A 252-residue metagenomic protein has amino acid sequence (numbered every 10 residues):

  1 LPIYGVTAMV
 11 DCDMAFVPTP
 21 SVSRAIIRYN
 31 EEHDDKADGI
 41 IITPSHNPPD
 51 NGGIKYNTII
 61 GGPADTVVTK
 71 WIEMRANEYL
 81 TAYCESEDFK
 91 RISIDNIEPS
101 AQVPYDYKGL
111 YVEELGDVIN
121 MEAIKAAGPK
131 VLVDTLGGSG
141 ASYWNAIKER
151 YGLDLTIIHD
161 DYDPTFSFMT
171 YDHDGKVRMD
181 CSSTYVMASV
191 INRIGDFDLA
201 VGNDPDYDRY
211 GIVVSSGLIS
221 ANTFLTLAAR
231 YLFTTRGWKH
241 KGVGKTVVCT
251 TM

Functional and structural regions predicted by a protein language model:
L1, D50-T58, D208-L227: Short Gly/Thr/Asp-enriched flexible loops that form oxyanion-binding sites at enzyme active sites
L1-I60: Ferredoxin-reductase
C12, F16, M74-K108, V214-M252: Proline/glycine-rich low-complexity loops and linkers
F16-V17, S45-P48, L136-A141, Y207-D208 (+1 more regions): Gly/Ser/Thr-rich loops at beta-strand to alpha-helix junctions that form or flank small-molecule/cofactor-binding
H33, D50-I194: Gly/Ser/Thr-enriched, mixed-charge loops and adjacent short helices that form phosphate/oxyanion-binding elements
A37-D38, D198, K241: Conserved acidic residues
W144, V186-V190, F197-L199, N203-I212 (+2 more regions): Extended, hydrophobic alpha-helical segments in both membrane/secreted and soluble proteins
